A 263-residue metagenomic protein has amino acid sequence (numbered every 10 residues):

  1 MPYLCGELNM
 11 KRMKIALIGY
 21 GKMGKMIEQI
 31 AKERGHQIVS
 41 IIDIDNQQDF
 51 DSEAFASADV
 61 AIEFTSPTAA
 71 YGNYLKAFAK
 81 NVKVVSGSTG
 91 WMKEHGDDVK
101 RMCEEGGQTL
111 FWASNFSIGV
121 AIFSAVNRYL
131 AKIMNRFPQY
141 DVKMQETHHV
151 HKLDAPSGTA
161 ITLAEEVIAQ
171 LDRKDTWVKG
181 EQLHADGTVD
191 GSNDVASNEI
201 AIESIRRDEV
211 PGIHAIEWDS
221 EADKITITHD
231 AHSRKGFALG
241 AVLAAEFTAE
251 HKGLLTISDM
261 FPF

Functional and structural regions predicted by a protein language model:
Y3-G6: Short, positively charged and aromatic/hydrophobic N-terminal segments
K14, I18, K22-F55, R136-F263: C-terminal substrate-binding/catalytic lobe of Rossmann-fold NAD(P)-dependent oxidoreductases
S52-A54, A58, F64, T68-G87 (+1 more regions): Rossmann-fold NAD(P) dinucleotide-binding segment
S88-L110, A121, V126-Y129: Rossmann-fold NAD(P)-binding glycine/threonine-rich loop
D98-S117, M134-M144: Rossmann-fold dehydrogenase core element
A121-Q139, A155: Rossmann-like NAD(P)H-binding beta-loop-alpha module
